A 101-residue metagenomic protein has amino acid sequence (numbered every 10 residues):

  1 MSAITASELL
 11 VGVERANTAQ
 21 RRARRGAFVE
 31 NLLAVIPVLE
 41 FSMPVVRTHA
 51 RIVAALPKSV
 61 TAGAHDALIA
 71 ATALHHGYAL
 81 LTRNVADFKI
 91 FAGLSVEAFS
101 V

Functional and structural regions predicted by a protein language model:
M1-H75, A79, K89-V101: PIN-domain endoribonuclease scaffold, especially VapC-family toxins
R83: Conserved acidic donor-binding loop of glycosyltransferase catalytic domains
A86: Conserved Rossmann-like nucleotide-cofactor binding loop
